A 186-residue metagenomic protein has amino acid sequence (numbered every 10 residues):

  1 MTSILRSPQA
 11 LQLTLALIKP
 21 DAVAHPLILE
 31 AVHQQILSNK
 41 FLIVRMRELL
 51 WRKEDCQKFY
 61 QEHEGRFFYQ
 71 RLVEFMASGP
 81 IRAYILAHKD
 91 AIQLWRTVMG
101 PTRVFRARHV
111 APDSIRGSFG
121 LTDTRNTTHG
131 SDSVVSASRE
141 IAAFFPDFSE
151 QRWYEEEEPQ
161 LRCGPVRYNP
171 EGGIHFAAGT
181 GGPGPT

Functional and structural regions predicted by a protein language model:
M1-T186: Non-catalytic terminal and connector segments of soluble metabolic enzymes
